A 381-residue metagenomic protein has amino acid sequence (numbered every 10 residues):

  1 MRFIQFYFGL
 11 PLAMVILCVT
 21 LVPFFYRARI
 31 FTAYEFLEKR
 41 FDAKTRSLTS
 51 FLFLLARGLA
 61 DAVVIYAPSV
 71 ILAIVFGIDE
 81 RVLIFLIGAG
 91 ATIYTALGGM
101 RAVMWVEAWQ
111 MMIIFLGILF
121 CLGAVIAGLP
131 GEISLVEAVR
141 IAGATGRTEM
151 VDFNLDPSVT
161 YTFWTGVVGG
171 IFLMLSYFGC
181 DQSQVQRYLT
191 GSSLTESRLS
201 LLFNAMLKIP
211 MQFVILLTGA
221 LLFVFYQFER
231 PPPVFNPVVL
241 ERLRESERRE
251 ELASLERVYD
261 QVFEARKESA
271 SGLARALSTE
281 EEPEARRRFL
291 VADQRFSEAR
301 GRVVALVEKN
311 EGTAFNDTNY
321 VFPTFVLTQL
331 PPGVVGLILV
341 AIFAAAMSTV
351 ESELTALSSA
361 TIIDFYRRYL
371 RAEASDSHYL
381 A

Functional and structural regions predicted by a protein language model:
M1-Q5, E38, M112-G336: Loop-to-helix junctions at membrane interfaces in multi-pass transport proteins
R2-A96, T148-D152, T165-Y177, K208 (+3 more regions): Helix-loop-helix module between adjacent transmembrane segments
P11, E107, M111, L201-I209 (+2 more regions): Transmembrane helix-bundle signature of multi-pass membrane transporters/permeases
T20-R27, E35-K39, F53, T92-A96 (+7 more regions): Helix-loop junctions at the membrane interface of multi-pass solute transporters
K39-S47, G58, F296-E298, G312-D317 (+1 more regions): Loop-to-transmembrane helix boundary motifs in multi-pass membrane proteins
L52-V70, R257-G272, G336-F365: Membrane-helix boundary/coupling elements in multi-pass transport proteins
M100, F115, I209-F213, A346-E353: Hydrophobic transmembrane alpha-helical segments of multi-pass transport and channel proteins
P323-M347, E351, I362, R368-L380: Membrane-embedded translocation segments of transport machinery
